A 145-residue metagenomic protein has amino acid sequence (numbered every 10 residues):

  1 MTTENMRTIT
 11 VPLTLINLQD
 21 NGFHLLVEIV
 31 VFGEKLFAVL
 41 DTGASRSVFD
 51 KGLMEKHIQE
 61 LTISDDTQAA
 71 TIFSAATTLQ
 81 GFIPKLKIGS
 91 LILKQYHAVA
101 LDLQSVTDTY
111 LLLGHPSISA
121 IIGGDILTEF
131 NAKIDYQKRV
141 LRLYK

Functional and structural regions predicted by a protein language model:
M1-K145: Pepsin/retropepsin-fold aspartyl endopeptidases
